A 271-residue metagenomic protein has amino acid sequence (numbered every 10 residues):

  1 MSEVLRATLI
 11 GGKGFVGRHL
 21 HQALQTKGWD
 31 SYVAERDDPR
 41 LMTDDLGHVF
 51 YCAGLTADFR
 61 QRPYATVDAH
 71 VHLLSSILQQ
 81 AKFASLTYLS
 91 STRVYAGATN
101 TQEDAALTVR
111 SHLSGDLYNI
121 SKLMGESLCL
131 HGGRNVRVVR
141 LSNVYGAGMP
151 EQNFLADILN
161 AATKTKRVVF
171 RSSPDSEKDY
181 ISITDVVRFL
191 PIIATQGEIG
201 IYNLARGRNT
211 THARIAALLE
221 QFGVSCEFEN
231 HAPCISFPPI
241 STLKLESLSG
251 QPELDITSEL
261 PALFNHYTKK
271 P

Functional and structural regions predicted by a protein language model:
V4-K27: N-terminal Rossmann NAD(P)H-binding glycine-rich loop of SDR-like oxidoreductase domains
D38-Q80, T92-G97: NAD(P)H-binding glycine-rich loop region in Rossmannoid oxidoreductase-like domains and their noncatalytic homologs
S75-L117: Conserved Rossmann-fold NAD(P)-dependent oxidoreductase catalytic core, especially the SDR/UDP-sugar
Y118-K122: Active-site YXXXK catalytic motif of short-chain dehydrogenase/reductase
S127-E177, I183: NAD(P)-dependent short-chain dehydrogenase/reductase
A147-Q152, D175-V187, Y202-Q221, L254: Substrate-binding strand-loop-helix patch in Rossmann-like NAD(P)-dependent oxidoreductase/epimerase domains
I158, K164, F189, T195-S236: Mid/C-terminal beta-alpha module of Rossmann-like enzyme folds, strongest in SDR-family dehydrogenases/epimerases
I183, T211-A217, N230-P271: Conserved C-terminal active-site "lid" loop/helix of NAD(P)H-dependent oxidoreductases that clamps the redox cofactor
